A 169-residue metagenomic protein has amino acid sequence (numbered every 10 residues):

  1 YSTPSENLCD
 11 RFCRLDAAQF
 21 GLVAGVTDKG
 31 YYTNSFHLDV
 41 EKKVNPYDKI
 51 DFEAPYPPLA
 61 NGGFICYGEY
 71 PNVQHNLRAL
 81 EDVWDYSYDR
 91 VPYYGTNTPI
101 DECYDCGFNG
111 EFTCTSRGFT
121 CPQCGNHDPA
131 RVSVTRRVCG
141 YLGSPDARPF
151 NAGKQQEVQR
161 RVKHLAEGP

Functional and structural regions predicted by a protein language model:
Y1-P169: Long, C-terminal-biased catalytic regions of enzyme "large/alpha" subunits
